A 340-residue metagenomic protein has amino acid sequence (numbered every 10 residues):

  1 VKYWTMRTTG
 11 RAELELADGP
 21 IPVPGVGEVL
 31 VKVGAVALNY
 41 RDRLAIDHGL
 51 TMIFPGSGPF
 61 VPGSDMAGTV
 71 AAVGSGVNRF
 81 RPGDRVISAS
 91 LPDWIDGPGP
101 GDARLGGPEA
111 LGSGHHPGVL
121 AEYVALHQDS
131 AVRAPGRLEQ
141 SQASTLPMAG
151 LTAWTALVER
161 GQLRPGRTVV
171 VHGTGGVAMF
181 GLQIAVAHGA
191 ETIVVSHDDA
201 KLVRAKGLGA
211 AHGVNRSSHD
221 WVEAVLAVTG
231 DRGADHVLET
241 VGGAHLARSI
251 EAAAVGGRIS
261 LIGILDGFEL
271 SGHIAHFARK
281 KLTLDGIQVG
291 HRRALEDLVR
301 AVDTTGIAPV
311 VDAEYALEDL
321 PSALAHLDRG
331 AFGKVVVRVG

Functional and structural regions predicted by a protein language model:
Y3, A247-I250, R292-G340: C-terminal hydrophobic helical "lid"/dimerization subdomain of Rossmann-like NAD(P)H-dependent oxidoreductases
P20-I21, S57-S64, L111-H116, E122 (+1 more regions): Short Gly/Pro-enriched turn/cap motifs at secondary-structure boundaries
P20-V36, L50-G97, P135-R137: Glycine-rich beta-strand-centered segment in the early N-terminal region that forms part of a ligand/cofactor-binding
G25, R81-P82, R164, R232 (+1 more regions): Residue-level recognition of short, solvent-exposed, well-ordered loop/turn junctions that link secondary-structure
R85, G136-H219: Mid-domain Rossmann-like dinucleotide-binding core that forms the NAD(H)/NADP(H) cofactor-binding site
P92-H172: NAD(P)H dinucleotide-binding glycine-rich loop of Rossmann-like/cofactor-binding domains, especially the beta1-alpha1
G161, I193, L202-T283: Glycine-rich cofactor phosphate-binding loops and adjacent beta1-alpha1 units of small-molecule cofactor enzyme domains
